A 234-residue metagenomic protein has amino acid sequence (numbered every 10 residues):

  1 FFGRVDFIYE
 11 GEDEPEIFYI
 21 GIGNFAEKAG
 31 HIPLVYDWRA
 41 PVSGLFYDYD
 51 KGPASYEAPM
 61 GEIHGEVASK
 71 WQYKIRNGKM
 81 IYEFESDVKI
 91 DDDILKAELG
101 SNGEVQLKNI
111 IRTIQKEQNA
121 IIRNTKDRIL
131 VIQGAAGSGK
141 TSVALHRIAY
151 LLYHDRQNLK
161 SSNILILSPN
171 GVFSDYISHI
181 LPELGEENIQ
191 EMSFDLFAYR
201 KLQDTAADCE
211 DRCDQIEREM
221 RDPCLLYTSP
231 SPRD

Functional and structural regions predicted by a protein language model:
F1-A97: N-terminal accessory nucleic-acid engagement/regulatory domains that precede and modulate ATP-driven motor cores
N102-Q115: N-terminal pre-Walker A segment at the start of P-loop NTPase domains
Q115-R123: Pre-Walker A adenine-sensing motif
I132: Hydrophobic anchor at the beta1->P-loop junction of P-loop NTPases
A136: The conserved Walker
G139: Conserved glycine(s) of the Walker
V143: Hydrophobic positions on the alpha1 helix immediately C-terminal to the Walker A/P-loop
L152-S229, R233: Alpha-helical nucleic-acid-binding subdomain of P-loop helicases immediately C-terminal to the Walker A/P-loop
